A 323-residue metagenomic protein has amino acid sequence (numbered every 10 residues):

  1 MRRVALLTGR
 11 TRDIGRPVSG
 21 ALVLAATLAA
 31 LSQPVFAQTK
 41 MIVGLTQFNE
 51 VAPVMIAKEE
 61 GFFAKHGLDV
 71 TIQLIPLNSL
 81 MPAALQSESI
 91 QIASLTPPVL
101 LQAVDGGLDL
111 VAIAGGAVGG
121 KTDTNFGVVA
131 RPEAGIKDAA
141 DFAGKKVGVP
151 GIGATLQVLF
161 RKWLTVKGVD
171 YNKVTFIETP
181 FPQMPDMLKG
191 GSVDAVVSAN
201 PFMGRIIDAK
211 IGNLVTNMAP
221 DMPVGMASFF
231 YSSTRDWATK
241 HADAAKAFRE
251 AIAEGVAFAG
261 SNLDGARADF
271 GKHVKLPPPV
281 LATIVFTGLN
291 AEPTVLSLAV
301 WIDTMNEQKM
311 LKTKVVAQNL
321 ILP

Functional and structural regions predicted by a protein language model:
R2-V23: Bacterial N-terminal signal peptides that target proteins for export
L31-A37: Sec/Tat signal peptide C-region and signal peptidase I cleavage site
A37-K167, E178, D194-N200, V224-G225: Short, glycine-/small- and polar/acidic-enriched structural segments that line small-molecule recognition paths
V51, E60, P82, Q86 (+14 more regions): Extracytoplasmic/secreted envelope proteins and their assembly/folding machinery, especially bacterial periplasmic
K65, A117-K121, P220-P223, L289-L296 (+1 more regions): Short, solvent-exposed loop/beta-turn-alpha elements that line the ligand-binding surface or hinge of extracytoplasmic
P98-V99, P182-D269: Pocket-lining segment of extracytoplasmic ligand-binding domains
A238-K312: Secondary-structure end/capping motifs
E307-P323: C-terminal solvent-exposed extensions
